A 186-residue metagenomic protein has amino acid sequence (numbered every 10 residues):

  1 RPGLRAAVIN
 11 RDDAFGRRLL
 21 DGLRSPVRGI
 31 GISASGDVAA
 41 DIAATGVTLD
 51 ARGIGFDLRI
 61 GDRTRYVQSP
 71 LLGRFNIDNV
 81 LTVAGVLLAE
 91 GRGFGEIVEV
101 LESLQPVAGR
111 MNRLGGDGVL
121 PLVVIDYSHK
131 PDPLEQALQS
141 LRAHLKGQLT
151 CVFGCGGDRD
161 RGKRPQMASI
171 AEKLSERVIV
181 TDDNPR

Functional and structural regions predicted by a protein language model:
R1-L122: Acidic, Mg2+-coordinating active-site environments of NTP-dependent enzymes
R11, V80, Y127, D183-N184: Generic detector of well-ordered alpha-helical packing
Q68-L71, E99, I125, V152-C155 (+1 more regions): Conserved short-loop catalytic and cofactor-binding motifs
T82, H129, P133: Conserved cofactor-binding/catalytic machinery of classical short-chain dehydrogenase/reductase
V107-G109, D132-E135, Q139-R186: Active-site beta-alpha connecting loops in nucleotide-dependent enzymes
L122-H129: Switch II (G3) loop of P-loop NTPases
